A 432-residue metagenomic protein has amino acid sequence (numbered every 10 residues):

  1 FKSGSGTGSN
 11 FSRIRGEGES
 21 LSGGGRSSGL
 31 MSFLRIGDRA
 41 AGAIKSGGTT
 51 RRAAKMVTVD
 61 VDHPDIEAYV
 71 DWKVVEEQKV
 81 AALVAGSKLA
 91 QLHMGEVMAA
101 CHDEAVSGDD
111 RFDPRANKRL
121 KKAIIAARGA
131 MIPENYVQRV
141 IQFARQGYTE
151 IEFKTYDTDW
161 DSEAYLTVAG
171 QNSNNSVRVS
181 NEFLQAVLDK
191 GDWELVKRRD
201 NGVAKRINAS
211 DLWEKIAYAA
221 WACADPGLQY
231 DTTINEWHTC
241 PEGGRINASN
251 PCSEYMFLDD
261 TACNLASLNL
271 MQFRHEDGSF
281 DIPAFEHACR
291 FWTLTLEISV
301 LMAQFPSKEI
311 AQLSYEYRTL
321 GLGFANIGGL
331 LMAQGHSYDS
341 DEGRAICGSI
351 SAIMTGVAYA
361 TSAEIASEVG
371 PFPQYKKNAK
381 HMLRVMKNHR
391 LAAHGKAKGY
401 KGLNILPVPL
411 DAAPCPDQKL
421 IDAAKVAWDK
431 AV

Functional and structural regions predicted by a protein language model:
F1-S22, L30-F33, I44-G47, I216-Q334: Function-dense linear segments that define catalytic or interfacial modules in macromolecule-processing proteins
K2, S20-G42, T49, V70-D103 (+1 more regions): Catalytic or ion-translocation cores adjacent to nucleophile or general acid/base/metal-coordination motifs in diverse
L21, I44-M56, E77-A81, A127 (+6 more regions): Inter-helical turn/loop segments and adjacent helix faces that build the functional surface of alpha-helical bundle
A54, D71-W72, E77-R206: Extended, regular secondary-structure scaffolds
D60-V61: Proteins synthesized as precursors that undergo proteolytic processing into mature forms
D71, V84-K88, M94-M98, F153-D159 (+7 more regions): Terminal amphipathic helices with adjacent charged low-complexity linkers/tails
L188, L195, G202-V203, I207-T233: Structured secondary-structure scaffolds
D200-G202, H287-A311, Y315, T319 (+1 more regions): Internal maturation/activation junctions in enzymes
